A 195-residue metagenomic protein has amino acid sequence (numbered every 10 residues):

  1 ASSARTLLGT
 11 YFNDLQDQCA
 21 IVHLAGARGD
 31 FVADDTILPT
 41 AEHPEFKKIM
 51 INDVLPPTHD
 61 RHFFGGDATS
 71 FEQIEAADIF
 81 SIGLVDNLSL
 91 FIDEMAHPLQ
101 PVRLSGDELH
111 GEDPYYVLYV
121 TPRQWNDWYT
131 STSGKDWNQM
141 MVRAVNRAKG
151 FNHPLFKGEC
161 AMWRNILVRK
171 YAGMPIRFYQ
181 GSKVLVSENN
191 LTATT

Functional and structural regions predicted by a protein language model:
S2-T195: Core alpha/beta structural scaffold of self-assembling particle/tube/pore-forming proteins
